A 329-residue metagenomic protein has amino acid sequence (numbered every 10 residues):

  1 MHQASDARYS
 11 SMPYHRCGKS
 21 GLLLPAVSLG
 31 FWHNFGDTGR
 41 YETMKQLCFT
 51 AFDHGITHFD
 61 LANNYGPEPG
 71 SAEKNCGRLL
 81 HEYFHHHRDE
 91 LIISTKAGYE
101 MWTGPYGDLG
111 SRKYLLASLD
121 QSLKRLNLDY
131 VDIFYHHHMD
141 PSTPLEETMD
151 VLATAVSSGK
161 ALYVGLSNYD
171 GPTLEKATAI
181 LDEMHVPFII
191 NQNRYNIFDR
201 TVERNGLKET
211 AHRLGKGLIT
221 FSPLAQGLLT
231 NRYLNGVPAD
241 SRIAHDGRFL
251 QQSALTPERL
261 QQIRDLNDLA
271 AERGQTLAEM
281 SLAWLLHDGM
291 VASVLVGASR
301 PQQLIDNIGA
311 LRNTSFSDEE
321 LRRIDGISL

Functional and structural regions predicted by a protein language model:
M1-L91: N-terminal binding-site loop/beta-alpha segment at the start of enzyme catalytic domains that lines or forms
H2-S11, M139-L329: Beta/alpha (TIM)-barrel catalytic core signal, keyed to glycine-rich beta->alpha loops juxtaposed to Asp/Glu that bind
G18-G36, S94-G107, Y130, Y135: N-terminal small/glycine-rich loop or linker at the start of catalytic domains across soluble metabolic enzymes
T38-A51, G110-L126, L174-T178: Short, acidic/polar
G39-T43, S71, N75, Y106-Y114 (+2 more regions): Alpha-helix N-cap and loop-to-helix initiation/capping positions
T50, H54, R125-L126, G159 (+1 more regions): Structural motif
F84, D120-D129, G274: Phosphate/pyrophosphate-binding loops at sites that engage ATP/ADP/AMP, CoA/4′-phosphopantetheine, polyphosphate
L123-T143: Active-site groove signature of glycoside hydrolases
